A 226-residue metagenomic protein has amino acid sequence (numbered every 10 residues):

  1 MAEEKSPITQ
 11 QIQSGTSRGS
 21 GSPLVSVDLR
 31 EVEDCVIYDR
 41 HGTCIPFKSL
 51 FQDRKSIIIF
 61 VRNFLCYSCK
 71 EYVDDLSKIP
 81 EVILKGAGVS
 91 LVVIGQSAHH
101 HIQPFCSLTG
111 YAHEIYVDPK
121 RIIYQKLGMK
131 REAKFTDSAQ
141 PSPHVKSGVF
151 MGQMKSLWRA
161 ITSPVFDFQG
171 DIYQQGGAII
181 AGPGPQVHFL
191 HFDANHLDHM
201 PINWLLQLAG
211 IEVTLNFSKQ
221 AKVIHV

Functional and structural regions predicted by a protein language model:
E3-S49, E71: N-terminal "domain-start" segment that seeds a small globular fold
S20-P23, G42-I45, K78-I79, H99-I102 (+2 more regions): Eukaryotic intrinsically disordered and solvent-exposed regulatory patches
P46-K78, S90-I94: Short active-site neighborhood of thiol/selenol oxidoreductases, capturing the structured segment around
K70-E71, P104, M200-N203: Generic recognition of short, well-ordered alpha-helical segments
Y72-E114, D118-Q125: Structural microenvironment flanking redox-active thiols in thiol-disulfide oxidoreductases
Y111-E114, D118-L197: Thiol/selenol-based redox catalytic cores and closely related redox-interacting motifs
H196-L215: A short, polar/charged loop-to-alpha-helix boundary motif
L215-V226: Cysteine/selenocysteine-centered motifs that mediate thiol-based redox chemistry or coordinate metal-sulfur cofactors
